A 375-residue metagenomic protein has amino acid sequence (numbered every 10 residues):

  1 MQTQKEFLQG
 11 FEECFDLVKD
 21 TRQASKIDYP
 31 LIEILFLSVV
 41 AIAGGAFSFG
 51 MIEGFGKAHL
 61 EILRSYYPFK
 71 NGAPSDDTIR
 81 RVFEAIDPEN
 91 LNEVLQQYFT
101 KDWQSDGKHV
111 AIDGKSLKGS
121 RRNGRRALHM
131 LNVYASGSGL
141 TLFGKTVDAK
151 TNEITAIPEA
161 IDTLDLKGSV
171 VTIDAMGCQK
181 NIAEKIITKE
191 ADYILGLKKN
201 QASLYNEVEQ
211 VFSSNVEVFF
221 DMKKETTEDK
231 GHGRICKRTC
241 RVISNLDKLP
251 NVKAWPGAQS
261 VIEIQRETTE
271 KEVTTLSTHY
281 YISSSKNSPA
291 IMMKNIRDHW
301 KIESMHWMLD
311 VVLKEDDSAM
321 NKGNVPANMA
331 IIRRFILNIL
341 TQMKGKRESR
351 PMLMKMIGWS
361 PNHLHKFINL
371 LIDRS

Functional and structural regions predicted by a protein language model:
M1-I112, S120, A127, N132-G144 (+3 more regions): Dynamic "connector" segments at or just before major functional cores
A24-I34, K271-V273, M320-N328: Structural motif
L37, I52, S75, V110-K115 (+8 more regions): Short, conserved catalytic/metal-binding motifs centered on acidic residues
R126-M130, N181-K198: A short alpha/beta connector and helix-capping loop motif
T146, M176, K198-N200: Short, ordered loop/turn segments at secondary-structure junctions
I154-V170, N181, K185-I187: Short, basic/hydrophobic alpha-helical segments
K198-R297: An anionic, glycine-rich sequence signature occurring as long contiguous blocks
H299-S375: Basic, amphipathic alpha-helical segments enriched in Lys/Arg and hydrophobic/aromatic residues
